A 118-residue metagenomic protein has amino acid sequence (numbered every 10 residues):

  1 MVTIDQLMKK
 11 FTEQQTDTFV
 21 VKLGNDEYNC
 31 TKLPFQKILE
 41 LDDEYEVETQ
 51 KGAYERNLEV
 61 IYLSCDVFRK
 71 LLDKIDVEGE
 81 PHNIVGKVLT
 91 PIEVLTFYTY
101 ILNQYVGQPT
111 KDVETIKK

Functional and structural regions predicted by a protein language model:
M1-K9: Short, intrinsically disordered N-terminal pre-domain segments
V2, E13-T16, K22-G24, N29-K118: Short, surface-exposed, charged amphipathic helix/loop patches that serve as local interaction elements
